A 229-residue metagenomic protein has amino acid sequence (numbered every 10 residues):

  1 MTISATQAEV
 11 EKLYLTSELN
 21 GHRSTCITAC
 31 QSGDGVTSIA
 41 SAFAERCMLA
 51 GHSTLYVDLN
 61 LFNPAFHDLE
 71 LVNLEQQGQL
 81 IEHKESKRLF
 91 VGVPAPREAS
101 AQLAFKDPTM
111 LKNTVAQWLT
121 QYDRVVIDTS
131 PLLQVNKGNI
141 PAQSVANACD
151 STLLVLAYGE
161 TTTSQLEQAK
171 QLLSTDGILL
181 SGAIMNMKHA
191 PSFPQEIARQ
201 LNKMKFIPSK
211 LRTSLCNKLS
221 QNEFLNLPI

Functional and structural regions predicted by a protein language model:
M1-D34, L61-H67, T163-T175, L179-I229: Short boundary/hinge segments that flank catalytic cores
T2-S4, E11-L19, T28-D34, S53-D123 (+1 more regions): P-loop/Walker-type NTP enzyme "switch/lid" segment
I39: Hydrophobic positions on the alpha1 helix immediately C-terminal to the Walker A/P-loop
A44, M48, A146: Gly/Ala-rich phosphate-binding loop of Rossmann-like dinucleotide-binding domains, activating on the conserved
C47, G51, L173: Active-site catalytic pocket residues across diverse enzymes, especially alpha/beta-hydrolases
K106-K210: Conserved catalytic-core segment of NTP-binding enzymes
